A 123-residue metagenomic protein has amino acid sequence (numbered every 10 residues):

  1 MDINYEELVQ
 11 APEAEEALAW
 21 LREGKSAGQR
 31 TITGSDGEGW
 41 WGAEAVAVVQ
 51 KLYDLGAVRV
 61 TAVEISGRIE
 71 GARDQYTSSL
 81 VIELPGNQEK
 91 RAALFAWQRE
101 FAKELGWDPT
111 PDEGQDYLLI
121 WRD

Functional and structural regions predicted by a protein language model:
M1-E83, K90-F95: Long, contiguous N-terminal structural blocks used for assembly/anchoring
P12, P85, P109-P111: Proline-rich intrinsically disordered, low-complexity coils
L84-N87, D123: Short, flexible beta-strand-to-coil junctions
A96-D123: Acidic, proline/glycine-rich low-complexity IDRs
